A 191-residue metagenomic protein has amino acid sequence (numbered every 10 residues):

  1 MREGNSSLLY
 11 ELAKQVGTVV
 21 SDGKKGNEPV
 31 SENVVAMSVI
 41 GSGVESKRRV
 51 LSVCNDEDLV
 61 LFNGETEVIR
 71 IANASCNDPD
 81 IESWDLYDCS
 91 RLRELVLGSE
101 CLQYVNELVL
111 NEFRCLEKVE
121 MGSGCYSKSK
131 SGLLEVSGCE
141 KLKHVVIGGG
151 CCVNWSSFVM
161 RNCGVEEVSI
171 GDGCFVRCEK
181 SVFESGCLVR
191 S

Functional and structural regions predicted by a protein language model:
M1-V34, I170-G171, C178-S191: Leucine-rich solenoid repeat scaffolds
L8, P79-E82, L95, L116-G122 (+3 more regions): Leucine-rich repeat
R48-E107, F113: LRR N-terminal entry segment and analogous cap-like coil->beta motifs
T66, I81, L92, V105 (+6 more regions): Conserved hydrophobic position(s) of the canonical leucine-rich repeat
S75, S90, C101, R114-C115 (+6 more regions): Position-specific detector for the leucine-rich repeat
D80, M121-S123, S129-L133, G148 (+3 more regions): Extracellular beta-strand/beta-solenoid scaffold signature
